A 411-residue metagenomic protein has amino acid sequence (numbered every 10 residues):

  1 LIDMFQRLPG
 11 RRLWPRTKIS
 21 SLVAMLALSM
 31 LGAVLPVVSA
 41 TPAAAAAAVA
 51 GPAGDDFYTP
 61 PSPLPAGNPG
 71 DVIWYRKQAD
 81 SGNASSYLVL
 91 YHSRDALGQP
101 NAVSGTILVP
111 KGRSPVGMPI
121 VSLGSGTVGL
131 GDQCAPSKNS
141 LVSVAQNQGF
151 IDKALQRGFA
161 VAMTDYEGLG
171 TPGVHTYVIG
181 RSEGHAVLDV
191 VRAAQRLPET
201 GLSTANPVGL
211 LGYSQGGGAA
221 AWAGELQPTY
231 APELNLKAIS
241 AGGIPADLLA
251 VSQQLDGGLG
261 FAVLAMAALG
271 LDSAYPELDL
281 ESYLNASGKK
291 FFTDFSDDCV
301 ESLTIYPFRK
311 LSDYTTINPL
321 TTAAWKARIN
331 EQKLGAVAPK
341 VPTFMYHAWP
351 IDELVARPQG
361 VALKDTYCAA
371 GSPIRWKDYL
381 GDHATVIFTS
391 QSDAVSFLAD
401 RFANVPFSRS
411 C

Functional and structural regions predicted by a protein language model:
I2-A45: Secretory targeting and sorting signals
A43-S114: Catalytic-loop region of hydrolases
D95-Q156: Short, surface-exposed "cap/lid" segments of acyl-processing enzymes
F150, Y177-E199: Alpha/beta-hydrolase active-site loop
R192-A262: Primarily recognizes the serine-hydrolase "nucleophile elbow" in alpha/beta-hydrolase and SGNH/GDSL folds
G242-A336: Accessory cap/linker subdomain of secreted extracellular hydrolases
P339, F344-A348, D352: Short beta-strand/loop motif that positions the catalytic acidic residue of the alpha/beta-hydrolase fold
W349-P358, A384: Acidic catalytic loop of the alpha/beta-hydrolase fold
